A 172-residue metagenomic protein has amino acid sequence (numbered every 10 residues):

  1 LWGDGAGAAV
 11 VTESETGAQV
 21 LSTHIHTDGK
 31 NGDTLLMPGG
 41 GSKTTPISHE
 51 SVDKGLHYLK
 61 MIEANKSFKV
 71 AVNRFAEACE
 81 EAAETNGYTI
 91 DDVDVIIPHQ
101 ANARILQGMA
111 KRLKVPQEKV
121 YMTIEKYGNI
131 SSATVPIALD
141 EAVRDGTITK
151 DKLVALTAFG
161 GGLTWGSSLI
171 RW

Functional and structural regions predicted by a protein language model:
L1-K69, N73, E77, F159 (+1 more regions): Condensing-enzyme catalytic core mediating Claisen C-C bond formation in acyl metabolism
T23, D33, Y88, L106-M109 (+1 more regions): A generic "cationic amphipathic patch" detector
G40-D94, I105-L113, A138, A142 (+1 more regions): Conserved active-site "lid/cap" helical segment
V72, A76, D94-W172: Claisen-condensing/thiolase-fold acyl-transfer catalytic domains that form or cleave C-C bonds in fatty acid
